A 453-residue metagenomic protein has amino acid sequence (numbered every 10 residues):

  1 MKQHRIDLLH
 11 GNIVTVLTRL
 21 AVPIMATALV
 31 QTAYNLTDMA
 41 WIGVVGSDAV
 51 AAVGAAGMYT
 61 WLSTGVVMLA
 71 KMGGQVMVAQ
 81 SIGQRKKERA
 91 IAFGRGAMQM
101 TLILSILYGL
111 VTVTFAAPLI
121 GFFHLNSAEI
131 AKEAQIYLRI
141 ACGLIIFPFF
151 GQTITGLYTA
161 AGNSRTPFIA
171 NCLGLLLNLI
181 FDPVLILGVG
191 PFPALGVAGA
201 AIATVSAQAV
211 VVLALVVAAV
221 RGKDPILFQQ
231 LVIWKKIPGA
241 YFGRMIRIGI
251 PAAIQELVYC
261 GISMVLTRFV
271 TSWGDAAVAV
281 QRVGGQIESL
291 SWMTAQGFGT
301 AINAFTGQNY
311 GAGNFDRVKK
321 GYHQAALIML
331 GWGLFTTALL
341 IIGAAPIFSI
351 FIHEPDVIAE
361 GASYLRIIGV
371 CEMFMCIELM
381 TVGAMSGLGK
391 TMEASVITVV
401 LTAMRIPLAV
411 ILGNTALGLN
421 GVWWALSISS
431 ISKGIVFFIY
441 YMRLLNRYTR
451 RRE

Functional and structural regions predicted by a protein language model:
M1-A21, V78-L144, F192-I250, T306-C371 (+1 more regions): Short alpha-helical transmembrane segments in multi-pass integral membrane proteins
H10, V14-A33, T37, Y59-V66 (+8 more regions): Residue-level signal for short hydrophobic patches within transmembrane helices of multi-pass membrane transporters
R19-D38, I140, G174, A207-V211 (+4 more regions): Transmembrane helical elements of multi-pass membrane transporters/channels
L29, A33-A51, I120-A128, V184-L195 (+4 more regions): Helix-terminus/linker motif at the lipid-water interface of multi-pass membrane proteins
V30, Y34, S63-V67, L107 (+16 more regions): Residue-level hotspots within pore-lining transmembrane alpha-helices of multi-pass secondary transporters
V50-L110, P148-P167, T267, V280-A344 (+2 more regions): Small-residue-rich hydrophobic transmembrane alpha-helices
L62-G65, N178-P183, V212-V216, L290-M293 (+3 more regions): Hydrophobic transmembrane alpha-helices of multi-pass small-molecule transporters
K71, I140-T159, P167-L175, A200-L215 (+4 more regions): Short runs within selected transmembrane alpha-helices of multi-pass transporters and secretion channels
